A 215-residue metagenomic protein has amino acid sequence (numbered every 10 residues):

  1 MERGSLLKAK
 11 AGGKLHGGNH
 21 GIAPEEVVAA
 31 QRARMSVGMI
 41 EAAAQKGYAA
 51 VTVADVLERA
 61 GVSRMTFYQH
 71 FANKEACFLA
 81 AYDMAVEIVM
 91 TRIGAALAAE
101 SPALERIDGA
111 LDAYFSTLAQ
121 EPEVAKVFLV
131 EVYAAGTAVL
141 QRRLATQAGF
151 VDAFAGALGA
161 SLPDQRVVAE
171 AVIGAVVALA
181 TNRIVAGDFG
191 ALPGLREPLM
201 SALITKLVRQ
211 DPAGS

Functional and structural regions predicted by a protein language model:
M1-A30, L158, D211-S215: N-terminal intrinsically disordered/low-complexity leader segments
A30-E41, Q45, R59, A76-A96 (+6 more regions): Alpha-helical structural segments
A42-A76: Helix-turn-helix
T52, K126-L129, L192, S215: Short, hydrophobic secondary-structure boundary micro-motifs
I93-A96, E100, F128-V132, R183-G187: Secondary-structure edge/capping motif, primarily at the C-terminal ends of alpha-helices and the immediately following
T117, I173-G190, A202-G214: Amphipathic C-terminal alpha-helical segment
L118-T137, T181: Amphipathic alpha-helical segments used for helix-helix packing
G136-A171, A178, P193-S201: Amphipathic alpha-helical packing segments from all-alpha helical-bundle domains
